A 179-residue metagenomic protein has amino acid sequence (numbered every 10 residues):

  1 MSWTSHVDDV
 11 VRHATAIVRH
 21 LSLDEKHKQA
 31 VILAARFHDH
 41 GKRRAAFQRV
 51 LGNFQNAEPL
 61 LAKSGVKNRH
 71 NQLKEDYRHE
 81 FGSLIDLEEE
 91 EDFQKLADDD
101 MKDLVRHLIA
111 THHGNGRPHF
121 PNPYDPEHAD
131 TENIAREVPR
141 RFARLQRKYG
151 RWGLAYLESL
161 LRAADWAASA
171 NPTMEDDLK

Functional and structural regions predicted by a protein language model:
M1-D8: Accessory helical-bundle/CTD segments and flexible terminal tails appended to RecA-like ATPase motors
D9-H13: Catalytic, metal-anchored helix/loop core of enzyme active sites in primary metabolism
V18-K179: Divalent metal-dependent catalytic cores for phosphoryl transfer on phosphate-bearing substrates
